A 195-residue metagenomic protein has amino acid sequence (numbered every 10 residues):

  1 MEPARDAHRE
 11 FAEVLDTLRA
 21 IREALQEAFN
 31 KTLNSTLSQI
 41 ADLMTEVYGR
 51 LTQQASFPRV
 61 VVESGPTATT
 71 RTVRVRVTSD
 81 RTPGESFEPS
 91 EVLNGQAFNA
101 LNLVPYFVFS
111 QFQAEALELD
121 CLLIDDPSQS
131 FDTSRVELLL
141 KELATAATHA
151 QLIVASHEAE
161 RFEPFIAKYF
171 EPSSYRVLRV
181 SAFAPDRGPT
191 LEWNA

Functional and structural regions predicted by a protein language model:
M1, H8, N102-F109: Contiguous, well-ordered alpha-helical segments that form the cores/surfaces of helical PPI scaffolds
M1-R81, L119, L138: Extended, charged coiled-coil "arm/hinge" scaffolds of SMC/Rad50-like chromosome-maintenance ATPases and other large
L37-A41, A68, T72-F107, S128-T133: Conserved ABC ATPase signature
Y48, L101, D125, L139 (+1 more regions): Hydrophobic, well-ordered secondary-structure elements that form the walls of internal hydrophobic environments
Q53, L93, F112-L117, A144-T148 (+1 more regions): Conserved catalytic network of the ASCE P-loop NTPase/AAA+ motor domain
N99, E118-D120, T148-I153: Loop/turn-to-beta-strand initiation segments
A116-D126: Catalytic Walker B motif of ABC-type/P-loop ATPase nucleotide-binding domains
S134-A195: C-terminal lobe/lid and adjacent interdomain/linker elements of RecA-like ASCE P-loop ATPase modules
